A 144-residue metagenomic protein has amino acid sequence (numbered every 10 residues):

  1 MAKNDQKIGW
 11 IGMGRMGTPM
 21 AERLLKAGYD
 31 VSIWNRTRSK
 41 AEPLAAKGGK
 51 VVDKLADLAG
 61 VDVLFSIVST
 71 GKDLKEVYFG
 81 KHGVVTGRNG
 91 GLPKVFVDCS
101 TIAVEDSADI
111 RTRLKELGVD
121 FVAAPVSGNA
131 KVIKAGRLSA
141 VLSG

Functional and structural regions predicted by a protein language model:
M1-S66, K94-V95, A130-I133: NAD(P)+-binding Rossmann beta1-loop-alpha1 motif at the extreme N-terminus of oxidoreductases
I8, T101-G144: Rossmann-fold dinucleotide-binding core
G14-M16, V61, G80-H82, G87-R88 (+4 more regions): Surface-exposed loop/turn and secondary-structure junction residues enriched for glycine/proline
R23-K26, A46-G48, Y78-H82, I110-L114 (+1 more regions): Short, glycine/charged-enriched secondary-structure capping and boundary segments
W34, I67, S100, L142-S143: Active-site-adjacent beta-strand anchor residues
T37, T70, V126: A generic "binding-loop/recognition-motif" signal
V52, K72-D73, L142-S143: Short alpha-helix boundary/capping motifs
L55-V122: Rossmann-fold NAD(P) dinucleotide-binding segment
